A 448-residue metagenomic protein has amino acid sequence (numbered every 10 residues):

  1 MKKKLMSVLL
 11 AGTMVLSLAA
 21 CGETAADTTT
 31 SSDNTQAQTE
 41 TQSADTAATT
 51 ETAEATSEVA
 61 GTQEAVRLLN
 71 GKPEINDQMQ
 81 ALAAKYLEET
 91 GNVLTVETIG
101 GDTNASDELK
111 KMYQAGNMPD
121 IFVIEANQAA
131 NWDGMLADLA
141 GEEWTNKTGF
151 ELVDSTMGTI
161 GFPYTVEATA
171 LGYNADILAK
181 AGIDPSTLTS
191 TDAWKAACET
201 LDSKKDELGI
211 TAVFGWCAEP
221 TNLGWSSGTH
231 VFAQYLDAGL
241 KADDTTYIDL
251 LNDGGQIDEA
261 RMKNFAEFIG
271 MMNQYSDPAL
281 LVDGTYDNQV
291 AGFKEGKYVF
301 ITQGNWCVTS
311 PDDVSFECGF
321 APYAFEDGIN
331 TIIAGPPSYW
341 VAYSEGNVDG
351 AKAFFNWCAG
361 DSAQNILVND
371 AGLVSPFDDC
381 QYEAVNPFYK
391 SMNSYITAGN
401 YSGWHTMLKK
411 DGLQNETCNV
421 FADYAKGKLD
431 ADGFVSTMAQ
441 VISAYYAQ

Functional and structural regions predicted by a protein language model:
E51-A60, I124-D176, G319-A321: Hinge/lid segment of periplasmic solute-binding proteins
L69, H230-A233, A238, N264-N347: Extracytoplasmic/periplasmic substrate-binding proteins
A84, E89, A179-A181, D312-A371: Extracytoplasmic/periplasmic substrate-recognition and gating elements
K85-L152, D176-G182, A291-G292, F300 (+1 more regions): Extracytoplasmic "Venus flytrap"/periplasmic binding protein-like
L136, W306-T309, S338-G412, A447-Q448: Mature extracytoplasmic/periplasmic domains
I160, T169, K195-L251, Y298: Extracytoplasmic/periplasmic solute-binding protein
A179, I396-Q448: Conserved C-terminal helix/tail region of periplasmic/extracytoplasmic solute-binding proteins
C198-E199, D244-V282: Glycine-centered hinge/linker elements that transmit conformational signals in sensory and ligand-binding systems
